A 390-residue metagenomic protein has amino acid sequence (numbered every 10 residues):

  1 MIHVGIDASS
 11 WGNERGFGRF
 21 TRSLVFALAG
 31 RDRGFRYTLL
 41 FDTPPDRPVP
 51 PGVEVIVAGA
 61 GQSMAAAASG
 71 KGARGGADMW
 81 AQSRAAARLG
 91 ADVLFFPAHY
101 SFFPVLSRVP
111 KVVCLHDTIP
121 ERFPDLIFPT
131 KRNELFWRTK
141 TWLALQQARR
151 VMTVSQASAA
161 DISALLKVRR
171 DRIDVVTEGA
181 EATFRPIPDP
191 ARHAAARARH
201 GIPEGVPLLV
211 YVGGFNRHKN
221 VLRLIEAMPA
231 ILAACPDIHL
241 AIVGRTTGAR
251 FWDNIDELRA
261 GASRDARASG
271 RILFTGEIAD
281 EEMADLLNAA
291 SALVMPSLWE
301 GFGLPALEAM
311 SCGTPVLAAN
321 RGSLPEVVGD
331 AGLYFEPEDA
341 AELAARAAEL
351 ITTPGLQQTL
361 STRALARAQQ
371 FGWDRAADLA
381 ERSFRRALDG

Functional and structural regions predicted by a protein language model:
M1-G390: Carbohydrate transferase catalytic cores enriched for Leloir-type hexosyltransferases
